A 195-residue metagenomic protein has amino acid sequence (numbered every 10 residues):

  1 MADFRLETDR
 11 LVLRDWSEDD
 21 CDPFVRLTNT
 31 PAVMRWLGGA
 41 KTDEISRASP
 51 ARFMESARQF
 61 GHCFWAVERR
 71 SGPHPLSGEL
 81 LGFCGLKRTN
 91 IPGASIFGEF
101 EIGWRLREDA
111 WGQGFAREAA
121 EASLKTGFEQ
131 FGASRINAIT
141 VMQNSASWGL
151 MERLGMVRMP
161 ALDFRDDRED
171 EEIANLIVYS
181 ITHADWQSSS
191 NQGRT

Functional and structural regions predicted by a protein language model:
M1-D22, R26-W36, E68-T195: Acyl-donor (CoA/ACP) binding surface of acyl/acetyltransferases
A32-M54, H62-W65: Conserved GNAT-fold acetyl-CoA-binding loop/helix
A57: Helical hydrophobic small-molecule/effector-binding pocket
F60-H62, A133: Short, high-confidence coil segments that cap the C-terminus of an alpha-helix and link into the following beta-strand
